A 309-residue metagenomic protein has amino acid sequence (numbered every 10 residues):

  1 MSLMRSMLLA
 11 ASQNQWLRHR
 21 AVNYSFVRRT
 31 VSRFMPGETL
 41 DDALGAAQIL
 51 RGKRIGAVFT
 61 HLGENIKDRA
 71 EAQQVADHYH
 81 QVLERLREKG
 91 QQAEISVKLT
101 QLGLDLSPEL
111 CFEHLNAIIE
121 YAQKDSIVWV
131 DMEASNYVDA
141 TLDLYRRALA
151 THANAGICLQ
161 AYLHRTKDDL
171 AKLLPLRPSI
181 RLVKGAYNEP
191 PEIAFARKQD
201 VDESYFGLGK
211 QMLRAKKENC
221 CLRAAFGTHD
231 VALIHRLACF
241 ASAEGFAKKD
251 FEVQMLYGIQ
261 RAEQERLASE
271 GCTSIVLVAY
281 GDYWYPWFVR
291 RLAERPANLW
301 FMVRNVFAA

Functional and structural regions predicted by a protein language model:
M1-A309: Positively charged, amphipathic and often flexible ligand-engagement surfaces
